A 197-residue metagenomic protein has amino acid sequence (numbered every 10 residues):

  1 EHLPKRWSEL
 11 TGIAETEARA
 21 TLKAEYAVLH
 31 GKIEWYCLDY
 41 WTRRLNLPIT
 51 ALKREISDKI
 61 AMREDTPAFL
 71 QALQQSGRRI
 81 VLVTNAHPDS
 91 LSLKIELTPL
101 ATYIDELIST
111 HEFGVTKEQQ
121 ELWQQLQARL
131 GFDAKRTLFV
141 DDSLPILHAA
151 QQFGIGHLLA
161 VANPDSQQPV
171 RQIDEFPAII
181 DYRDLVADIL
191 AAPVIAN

Functional and structural regions predicted by a protein language model:
E1-A20, Q152: Active-site neighborhood of HAD-like aspartate-dependent phosphohydrolases
E1-L3, V28-W35: Short acidic alpha-helix initiation/capping motifs at coil-to-helix transition points, especially at protein N-termini
P4, W35-L38, W123, Y182: A general structural signal for well-ordered alpha-helical segments in protein cores
A18-R19, L52, T137: Small-residue helix-packing motif on alpha-helices
A20-Y26, R54-D58, L107-S109: Short linear capping/connector segments at secondary-structure termini
K32-R44, I49-L82, P88-S92, Q120: Short, acidic loop-to-helix structural element flanking the phosphoryl-transfer center in phosphate-processing enzymes
Q71, H87-P88, S92-N197: Asp-based, Mg2+/Mn2+-dependent phosphohydrolase catalytic module
